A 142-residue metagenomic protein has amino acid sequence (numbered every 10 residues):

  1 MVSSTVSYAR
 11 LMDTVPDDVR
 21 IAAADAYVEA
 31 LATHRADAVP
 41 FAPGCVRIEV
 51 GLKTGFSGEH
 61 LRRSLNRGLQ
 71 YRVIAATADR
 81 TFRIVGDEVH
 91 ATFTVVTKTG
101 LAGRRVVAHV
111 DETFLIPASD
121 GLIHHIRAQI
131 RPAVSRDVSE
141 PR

Functional and structural regions predicted by a protein language model:
M1-R142: C-terminal and inter-domain tail/linker signature
